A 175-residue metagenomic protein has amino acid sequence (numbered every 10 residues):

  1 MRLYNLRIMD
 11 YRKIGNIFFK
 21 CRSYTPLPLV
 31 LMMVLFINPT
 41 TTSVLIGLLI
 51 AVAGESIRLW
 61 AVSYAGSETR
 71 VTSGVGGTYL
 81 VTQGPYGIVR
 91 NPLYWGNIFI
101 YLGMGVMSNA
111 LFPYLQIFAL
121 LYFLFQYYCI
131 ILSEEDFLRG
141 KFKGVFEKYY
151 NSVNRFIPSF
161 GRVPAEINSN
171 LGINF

Functional and structural regions predicted by a protein language model:
R2, R139-F175: Membrane-proximal soluble regions of multi-pass membrane proteins
I8-I17, T69-V89: Juxtamembrane helix-capping/reentrant segments at transmembrane boundaries
F18-I37: The first (N-terminal) embedded transmembrane alpha-helix
V30, V44-A53, L115-L124: Hydrophobic core segments of alpha-helical transmembrane domains in multi-pass membrane proteins
V34-G47, Y101-L115: Helix-coil boundary and interhelical linker segments in multi-pass alpha-helical membrane proteins
V52-E68, L121-L138: Transmembrane alpha-helical segments that form the membrane-embedded catalytic/substrate-channel core of multi-pass
G54, P85, V89-N91, L138 (+1 more regions): Generic structural signal for small/hydrophobic residues in well-ordered secondary structure, especially within
G96-I98: Conserved beta-strand->loop/alpha-helix structural units within folded catalytic cores of enzymes with alpha/beta
